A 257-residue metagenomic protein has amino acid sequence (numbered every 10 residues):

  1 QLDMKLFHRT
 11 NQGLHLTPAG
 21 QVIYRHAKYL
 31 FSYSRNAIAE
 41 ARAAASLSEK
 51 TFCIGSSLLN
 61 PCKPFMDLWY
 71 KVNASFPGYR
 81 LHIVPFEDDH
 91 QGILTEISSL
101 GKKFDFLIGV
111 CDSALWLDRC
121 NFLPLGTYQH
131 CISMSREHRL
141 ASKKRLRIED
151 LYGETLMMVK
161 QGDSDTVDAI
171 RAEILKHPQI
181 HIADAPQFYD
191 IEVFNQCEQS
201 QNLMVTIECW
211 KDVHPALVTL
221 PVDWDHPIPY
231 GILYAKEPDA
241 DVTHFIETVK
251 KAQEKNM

Functional and structural regions predicted by a protein language model:
Q1-L16: A short LG(V/I)-centered, amphipathic sequence patch enriched for acidic residue(s) preceding the LG motif
L2, I23-A45, P61: Alpha-helical linker/hinge and terminal dimerization helices associated with HTH transcriptional regulators
K50-L115: Central regulatory/effector-binding core of bacterial HTH transcription factors
P64, W116, E154-H177: Secondary-structure junction motif
L68-P77, S98, D150, T166-I182: Ligand-binding cleft/hinge of the Venus flytrap
E87-E149, G153, C209-V213: Acidic, Gly/Pro-rich loop/turn segments at junctions of secondary structure
L117-L123, Y128, I191-P238: Beta-alpha-beta core module
S133-A141, P229-A240: A bilobed periplasmic-binding-protein/Venus flytrap-type ligand-binding module shared by bacterial periplasmic
